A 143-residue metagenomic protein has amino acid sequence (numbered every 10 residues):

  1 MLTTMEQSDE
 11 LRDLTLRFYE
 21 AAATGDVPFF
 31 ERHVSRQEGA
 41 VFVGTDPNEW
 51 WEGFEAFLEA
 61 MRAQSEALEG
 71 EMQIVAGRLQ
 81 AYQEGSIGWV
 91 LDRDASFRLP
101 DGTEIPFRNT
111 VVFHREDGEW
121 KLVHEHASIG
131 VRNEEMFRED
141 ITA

Functional and structural regions predicted by a protein language model:
M1-Q37, D140-A143: Short, low-complexity N-terminal intrinsically disordered segments enriched in polar/charged residues
S8-D9, V27-S86: A solvent-exposed, acidic/Ser-Thr-rich amphipathic alpha-helical stretch
F30, F42-T45, G88-R98, V111-V112: Short, well-ordered beta-strand segments in beta-rich or mixed alpha/beta enzyme and ligand-binding folds
M61, A76-A81, R93-F97, R108-H114 (+1 more regions): Hydrophobic/aromatic beta-strand elements that line small-molecule binding cavities or substrate pockets in beta-rich
E69, S96-E104: Short, cysteine-centered beta-strand-loop-beta hairpins and adjacent loop/turn segments enriched in charged/polar
I74-A76, V90, L122: Hydrophobic residues on conserved beta-strands that form the core of alpha/beta folds
E104-M136: Short beta-strand edge/turn micro-motifs at domain boundaries
